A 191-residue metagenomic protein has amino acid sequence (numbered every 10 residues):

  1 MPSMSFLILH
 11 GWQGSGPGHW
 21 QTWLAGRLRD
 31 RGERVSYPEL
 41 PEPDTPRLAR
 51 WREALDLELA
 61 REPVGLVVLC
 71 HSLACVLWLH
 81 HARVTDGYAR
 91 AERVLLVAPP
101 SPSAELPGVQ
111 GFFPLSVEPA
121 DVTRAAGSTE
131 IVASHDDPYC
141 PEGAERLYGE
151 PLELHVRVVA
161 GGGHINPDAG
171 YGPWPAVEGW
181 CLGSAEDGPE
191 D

Functional and structural regions predicted by a protein language model:
P2-V64: Active-site catalytic motif of lipid deacylating hydrolases and related acyltransferases
G11, L40-P43, V94-A104, S134: Active-site nucleophile loop of the alpha/beta-hydrolase fold
S15, H135-C140: Acidic catalytic loop of the alpha/beta-hydrolase fold
E33-S36, E150-N166: Catalytic histidine neighborhood in serine/cysteine hydrolases with alpha/beta-hydrolase-type architecture
P46-L48, G162-W174: Catalytic histidine-centered segment of alpha/beta-hydrolase-like enzymes
V68-L79: Gly/Ala-rich beta-loop-alpha elbow adjacent to hydrolase catalytic centers
E105, P138-A144: Conserved alpha/beta-hydrolase "acid-adjacent" motif
A125-A126, E130-A133, D137: Short beta-strand/loop motif that positions the catalytic acidic residue of the alpha/beta-hydrolase fold
